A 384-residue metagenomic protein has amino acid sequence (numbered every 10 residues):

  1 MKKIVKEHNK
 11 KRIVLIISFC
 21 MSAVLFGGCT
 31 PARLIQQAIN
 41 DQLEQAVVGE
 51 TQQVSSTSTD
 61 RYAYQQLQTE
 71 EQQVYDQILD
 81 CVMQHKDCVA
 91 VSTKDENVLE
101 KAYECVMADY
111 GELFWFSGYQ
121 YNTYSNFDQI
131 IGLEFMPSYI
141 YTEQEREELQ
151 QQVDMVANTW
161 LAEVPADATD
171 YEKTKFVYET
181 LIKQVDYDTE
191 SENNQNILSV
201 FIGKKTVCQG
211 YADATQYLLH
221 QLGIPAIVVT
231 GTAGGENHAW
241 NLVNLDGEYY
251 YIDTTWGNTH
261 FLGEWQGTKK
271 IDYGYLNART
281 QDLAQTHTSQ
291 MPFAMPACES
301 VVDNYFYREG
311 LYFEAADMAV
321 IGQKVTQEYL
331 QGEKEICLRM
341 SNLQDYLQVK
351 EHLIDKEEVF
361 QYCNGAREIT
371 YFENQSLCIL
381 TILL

Functional and structural regions predicted by a protein language model:
I4-V5, N9, G27-A168, R279-L384: N-terminal accessory/pre-domain segments preceding catalytic cores
R12-V14: N-terminal export and membrane-targeting signals
I17-G27: Bacterial N-terminal signal peptides
Q144, E192-F201, T206, G210-Y217: Conserved active-site-adjacent core of cysteine acyl-enzyme catalytic domains
E145-V200: Secondary-structure boundary elements
K183-D188, T206-C208, T232-E236, W256-H260 (+2 more regions): Solvent-exposed loop/turn segments at secondary-structure junctions within structured extracellular/periplasmic domains
G210-R279: Hydrophobic/aromatic-rich core segments of domains that either
